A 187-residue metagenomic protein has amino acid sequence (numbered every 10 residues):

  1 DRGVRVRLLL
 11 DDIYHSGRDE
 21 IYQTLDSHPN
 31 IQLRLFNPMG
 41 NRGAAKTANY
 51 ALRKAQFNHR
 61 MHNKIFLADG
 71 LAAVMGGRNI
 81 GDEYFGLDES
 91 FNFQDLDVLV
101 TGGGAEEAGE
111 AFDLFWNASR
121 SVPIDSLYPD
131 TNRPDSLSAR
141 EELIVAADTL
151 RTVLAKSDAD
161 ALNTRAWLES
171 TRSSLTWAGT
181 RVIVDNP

Functional and structural regions predicted by a protein language model:
D1-K64, A68-P187: Charged, low-complexity intrinsically disordered terminal segments
